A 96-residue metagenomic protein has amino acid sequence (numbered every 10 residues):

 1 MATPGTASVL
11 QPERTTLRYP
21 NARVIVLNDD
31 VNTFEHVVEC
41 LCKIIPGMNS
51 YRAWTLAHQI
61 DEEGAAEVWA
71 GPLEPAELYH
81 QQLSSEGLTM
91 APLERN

Functional and structural regions predicted by a protein language model:
M1-N96: Terminal domain-initiation and capping elements
